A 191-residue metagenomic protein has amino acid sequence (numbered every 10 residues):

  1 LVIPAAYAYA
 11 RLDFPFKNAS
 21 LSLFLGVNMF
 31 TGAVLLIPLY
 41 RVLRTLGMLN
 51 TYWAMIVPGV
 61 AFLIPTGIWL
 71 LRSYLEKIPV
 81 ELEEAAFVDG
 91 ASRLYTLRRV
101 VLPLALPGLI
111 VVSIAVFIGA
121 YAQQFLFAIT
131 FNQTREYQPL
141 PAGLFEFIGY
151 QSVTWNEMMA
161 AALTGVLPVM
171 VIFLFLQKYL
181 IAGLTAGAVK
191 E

Functional and structural regions predicted by a protein language model:
L1-E191: A hydrophobic, multi-pass inner-membrane permease signature
